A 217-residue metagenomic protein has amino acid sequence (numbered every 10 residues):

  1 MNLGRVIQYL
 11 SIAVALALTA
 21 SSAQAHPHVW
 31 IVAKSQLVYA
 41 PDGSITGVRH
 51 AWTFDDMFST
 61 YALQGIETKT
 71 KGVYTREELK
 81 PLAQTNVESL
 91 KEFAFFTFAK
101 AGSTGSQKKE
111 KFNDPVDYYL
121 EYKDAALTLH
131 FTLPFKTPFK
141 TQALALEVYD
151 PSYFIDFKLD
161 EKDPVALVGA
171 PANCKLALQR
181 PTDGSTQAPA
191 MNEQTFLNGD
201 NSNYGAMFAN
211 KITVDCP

Functional and structural regions predicted by a protein language model:
M1-S11: Bacterial N-terminal signal peptides that target proteins for export
A20-S22: N-terminal signal peptide c-region/cleavage motif recognized by signal peptidases
P27-V29, G205-A206: A short catalytic or substrate-binding loop motif that flags glycine-/basic-rich loops and adjacent residues that bind
H28-F54, F58-T60: Early extracytoplasmic/domain-onset interaction patches
M57-F139: Structured domain cores in non-transmembrane regions
S103-P217: Mature, soluble, non-transmembrane domains
